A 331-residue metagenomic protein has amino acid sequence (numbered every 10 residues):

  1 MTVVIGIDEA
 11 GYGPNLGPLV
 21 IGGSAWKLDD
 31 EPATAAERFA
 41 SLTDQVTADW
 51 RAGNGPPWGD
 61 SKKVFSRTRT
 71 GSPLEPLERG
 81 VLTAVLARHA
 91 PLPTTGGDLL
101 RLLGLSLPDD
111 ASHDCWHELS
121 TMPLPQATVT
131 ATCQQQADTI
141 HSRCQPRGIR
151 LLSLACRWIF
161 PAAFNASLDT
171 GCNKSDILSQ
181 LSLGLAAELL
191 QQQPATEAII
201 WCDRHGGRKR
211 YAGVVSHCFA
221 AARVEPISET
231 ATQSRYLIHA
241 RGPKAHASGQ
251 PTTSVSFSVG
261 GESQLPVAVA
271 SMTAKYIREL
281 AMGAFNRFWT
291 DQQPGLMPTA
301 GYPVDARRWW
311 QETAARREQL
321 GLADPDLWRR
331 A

Functional and structural regions predicted by a protein language model:
M1-A331: RNase H-like, Mg2+-dependent phosphodiesterase core, and more generally RNA phosphate-backbone-engaging helix-loop
